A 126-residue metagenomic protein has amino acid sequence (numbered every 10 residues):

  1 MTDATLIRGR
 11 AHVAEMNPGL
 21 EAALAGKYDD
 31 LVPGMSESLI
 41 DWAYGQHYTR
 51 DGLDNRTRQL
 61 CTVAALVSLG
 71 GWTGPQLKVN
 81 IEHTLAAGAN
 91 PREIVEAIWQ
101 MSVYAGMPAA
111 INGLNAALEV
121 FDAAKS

Functional and structural regions predicted by a protein language model:
M1-T57, A86, A110-S126: Acidic, glycine/proline-rich low-complexity segments that act as flexible tails and inter-domain linkers
T49, Q76-V79: An alpha-helical, amphipathic repeat domain used for nucleic-acid recognition, typified by the mTERF helical solenoid
T57-L66, A97: Short, structured motif recognition centered on aromatic/hydrophobic residues
A65, L69-G71, L85-A86: Short, solvent-exposed interaction modules
L69-L77, A109-I111: Short helix-capping/linker segments at secondary-structure and domain boundaries
I81-I98, V120: A cross-kingdom feature marking solvent-exposed beta-strand/loop segments within repeated, beta-rich binding/scaffold
E93-A117: Preference for long, well-ordered alpha-helical segments
